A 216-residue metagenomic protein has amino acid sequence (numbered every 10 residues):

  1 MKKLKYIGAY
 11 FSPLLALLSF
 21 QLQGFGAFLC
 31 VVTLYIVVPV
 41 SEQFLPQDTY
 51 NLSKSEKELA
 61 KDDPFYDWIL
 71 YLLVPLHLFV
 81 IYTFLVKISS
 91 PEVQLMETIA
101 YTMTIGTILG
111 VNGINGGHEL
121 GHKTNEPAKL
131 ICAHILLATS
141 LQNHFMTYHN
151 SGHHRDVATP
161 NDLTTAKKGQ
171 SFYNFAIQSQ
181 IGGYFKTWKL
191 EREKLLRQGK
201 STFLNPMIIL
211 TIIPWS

Functional and structural regions predicted by a protein language model:
G8-P13, L70-I81, I208-S216: Core segments of transmembrane alpha-helices that mediate helix-helix packing or line hydrophobic substrate/ligand
L15-L29: Short, hydrophobic transmembrane alpha-helix segments
A27-V38, T98-T107: Hydrophobic core segments of alpha-helical transmembrane domains in multi-pass membrane proteins
V32-S53, H77-V80, L109-I114: Central hydrophobic cores of alpha-helical transmembrane segments in multi-pass inner-membrane proteins across all
P46-N51, F79-E97, N115-E119: Transmembrane alpha-helix boundary signature
S53-L76, A133-H134: Juxtamembrane helix-capping/reentrant segments at transmembrane boundaries
Q94-T104, I108, N112-L141: Membrane-interface helix-loop-helix junctions at boundaries between adjacent transmembrane segments
K123-Q198: Membrane-proximal soluble regions of multi-pass membrane proteins
